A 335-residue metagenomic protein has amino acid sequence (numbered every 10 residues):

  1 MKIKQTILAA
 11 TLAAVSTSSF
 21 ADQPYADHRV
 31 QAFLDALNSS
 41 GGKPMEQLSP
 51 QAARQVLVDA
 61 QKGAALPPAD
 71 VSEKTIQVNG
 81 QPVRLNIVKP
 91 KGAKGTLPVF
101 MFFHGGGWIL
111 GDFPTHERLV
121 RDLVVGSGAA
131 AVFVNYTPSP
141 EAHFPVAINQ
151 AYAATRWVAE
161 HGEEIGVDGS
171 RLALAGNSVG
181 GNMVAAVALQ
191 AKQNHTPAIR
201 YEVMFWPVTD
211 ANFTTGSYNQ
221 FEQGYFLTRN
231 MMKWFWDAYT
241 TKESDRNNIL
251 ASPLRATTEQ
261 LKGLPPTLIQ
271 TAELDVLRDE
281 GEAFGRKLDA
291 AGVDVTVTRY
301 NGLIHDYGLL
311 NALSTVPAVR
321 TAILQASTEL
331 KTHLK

Functional and structural regions predicted by a protein language model:
M1-I7: Bacterial N-terminal signal peptides that target proteins for export
A10-A13: Short, linear, compositionally biased motifs with a strong N-terminal bias
D22-K335: Alpha/beta-hydrolase superfamily serine-hydrolase fold, recognizing
